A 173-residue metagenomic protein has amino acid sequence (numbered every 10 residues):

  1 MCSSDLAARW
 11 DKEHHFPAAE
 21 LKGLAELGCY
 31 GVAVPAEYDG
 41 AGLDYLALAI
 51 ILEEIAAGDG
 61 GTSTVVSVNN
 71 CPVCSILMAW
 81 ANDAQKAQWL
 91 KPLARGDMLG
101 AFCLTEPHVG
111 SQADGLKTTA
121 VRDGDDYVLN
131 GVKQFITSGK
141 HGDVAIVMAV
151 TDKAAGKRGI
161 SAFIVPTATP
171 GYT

Functional and structural regions predicted by a protein language model:
M1-S3: Short, small-residue-biased leader/transition segments that mark boundaries at the very start of proteins
D5-L27: Short secondary-structure junction/hinge motifs that connect adjacent elements
D11-H15, G40, V109-S111: Conserved, non-catalytic sequence blocks in retroelement Pol enzymes and Pol-derived host proteins
E26-L99, T137-V144, G156: Internal helix-loop-helix
S111-Q112, Y127: Hydrophobic, small-residue-rich alpha-helical packing segments that form membrane-like cores
T118-V121: A structural signal for short hydrophobic beta-strand segments in well-ordered beta-sheet cores
D126, N130-Y172: A short core secondary-structure module
